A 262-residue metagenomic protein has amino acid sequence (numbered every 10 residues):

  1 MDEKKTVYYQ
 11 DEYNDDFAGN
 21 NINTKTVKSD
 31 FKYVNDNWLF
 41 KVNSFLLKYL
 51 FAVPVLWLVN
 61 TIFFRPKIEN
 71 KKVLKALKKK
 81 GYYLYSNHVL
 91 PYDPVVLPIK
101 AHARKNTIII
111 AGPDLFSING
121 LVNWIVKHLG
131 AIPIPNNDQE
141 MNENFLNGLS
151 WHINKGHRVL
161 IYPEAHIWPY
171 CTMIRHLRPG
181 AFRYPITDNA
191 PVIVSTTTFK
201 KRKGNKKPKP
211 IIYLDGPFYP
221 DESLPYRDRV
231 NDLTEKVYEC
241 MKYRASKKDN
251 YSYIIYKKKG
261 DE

Functional and structural regions predicted by a protein language model:
M1-V27, E143-E262: Non-catalytic C-terminal accessory region of glycerolipid acyltransferases and related lyso-lipid remodeling enzymes
N14-E69, G120-H128: A transmembrane-helix-recognition feature enriched in membrane-embedded lipid enzymes and envelope glyco-/phospholipid
F45-L47, G112, Y170-C171: A generic secondary-structure micro-motif detector that highlights 1-2 residue hydrophobic/ambivalent hotspots embedded
L56, L97-P98, N123, L149 (+1 more regions): Short amphipathic alpha-helical segments and helix-helix/interface helices
L56-H88: Helix-to-loop junction immediately C-terminal to a conserved catalytic motif
I68, I109, A131-P133, V192 (+1 more regions): Conserved beta-strand scaffold positions in the cores of enzyme catalytic domains, especially in NTP/NDP-utilizing
I68-K71, N119, E143-L146: Structural motif corresponding to alpha-helix initiation and N-cap regions
K78-D138: Catalytic core of membrane glycerolipid acyltransferases/transacylases, capturing the structured, soluble-facing
